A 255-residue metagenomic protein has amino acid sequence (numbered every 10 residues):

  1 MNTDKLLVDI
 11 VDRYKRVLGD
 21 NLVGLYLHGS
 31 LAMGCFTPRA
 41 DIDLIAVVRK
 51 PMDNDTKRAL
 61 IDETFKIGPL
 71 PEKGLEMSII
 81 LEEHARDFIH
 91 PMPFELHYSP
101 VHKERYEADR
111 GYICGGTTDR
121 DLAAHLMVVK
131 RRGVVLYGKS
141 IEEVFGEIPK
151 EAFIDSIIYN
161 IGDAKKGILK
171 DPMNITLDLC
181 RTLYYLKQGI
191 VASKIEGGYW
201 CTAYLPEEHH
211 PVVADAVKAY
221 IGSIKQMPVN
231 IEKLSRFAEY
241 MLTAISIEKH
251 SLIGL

Functional and structural regions predicted by a protein language model:
M1-Y26, D55-K57, I61, L255: Helical scaffold of the NTase/Pol beta-like nucleotidyltransferase catalytic core
L25-G29, M33-T64, G74-E82: Catalytic metal-binding acidic patch
F65-I168: Conserved NTP/Mg2+-binding pocket subregion across the NTase superfamily
D155-A216: Extended, basic/helix-rich recognition subdomains
I190-L255: Structured mid-to-C-terminal alpha-helical surface segments
